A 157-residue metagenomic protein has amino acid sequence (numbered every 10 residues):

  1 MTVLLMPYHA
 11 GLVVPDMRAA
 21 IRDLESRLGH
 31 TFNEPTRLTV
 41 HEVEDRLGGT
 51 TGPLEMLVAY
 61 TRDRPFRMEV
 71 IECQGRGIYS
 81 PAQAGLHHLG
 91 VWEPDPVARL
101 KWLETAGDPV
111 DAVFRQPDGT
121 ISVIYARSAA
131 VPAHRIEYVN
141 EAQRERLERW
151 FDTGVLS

Functional and structural regions predicted by a protein language model:
L4, V13-R64, A98-I121, A126 (+1 more regions): Core segments of cupin and vicinal oxygen chelate
L4-A10, L24, V58-A59, M68-I71 (+2 more regions): Short, structured motif recognition centered on aromatic/hydrophobic residues
P7-P15, A59-F66, G75, S80-P96: Vicinal oxygen chelate
G75-R76, D118, A130-P132, Q143-R144: Short, solvent-exposed loop/turn segments at secondary-structure junctions
P94, A129, V139-E141: Short, loop-centered acidic/histidine patches that primarily coordinate divalent metals
R135-S157: Acidic/histidine-enriched, glycine/proline-rich intrinsically disordered or flexible terminal extensions
